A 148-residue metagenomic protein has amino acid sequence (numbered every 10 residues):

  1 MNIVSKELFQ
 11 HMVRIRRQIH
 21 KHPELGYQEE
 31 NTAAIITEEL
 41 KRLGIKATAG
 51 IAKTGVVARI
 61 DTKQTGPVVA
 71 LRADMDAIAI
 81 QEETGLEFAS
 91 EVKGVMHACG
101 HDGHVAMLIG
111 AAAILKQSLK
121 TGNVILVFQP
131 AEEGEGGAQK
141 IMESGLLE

Functional and structural regions predicted by a protein language model:
N2-H97, A106, G110-T121: Acidic/His- and Gly-rich active-site-bordering loop/insert found across diverse amide/peptide-bond hydrolases
C99-H101: Membrane-interface loop-to-helix entry segments
G103-E148: Acidic/histidine-rich catalytic neighborhood of metal-dependent amide-processing enzymes
